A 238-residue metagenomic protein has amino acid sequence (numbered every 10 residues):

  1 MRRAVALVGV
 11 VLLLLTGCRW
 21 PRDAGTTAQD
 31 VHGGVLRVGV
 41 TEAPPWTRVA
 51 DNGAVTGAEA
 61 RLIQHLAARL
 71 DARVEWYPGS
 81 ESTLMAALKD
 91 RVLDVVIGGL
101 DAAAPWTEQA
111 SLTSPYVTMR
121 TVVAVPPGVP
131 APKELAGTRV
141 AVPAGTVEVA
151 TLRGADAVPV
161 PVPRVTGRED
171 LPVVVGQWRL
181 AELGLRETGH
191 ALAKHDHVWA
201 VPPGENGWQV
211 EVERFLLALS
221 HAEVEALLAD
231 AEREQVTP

Functional and structural regions predicted by a protein language model:
M1-V8: Bacterial N-terminal signal peptides that target proteins for export
L13-G17: C-terminal motif of bacterial Sec signal peptides marking the signal peptidase cleavage site
R19-W20, G57-R69, G128-E148, A193-P238: Extended ligand-binding regions for polar small-molecule ligands
W20, A24, R73-L135, Q177-A193: Acidic, polar ligand-binding/catalytic clefts
A24-L100, E148: Extracytoplasmic small-molecule ligand-binding "clamshell" domains of the periplasmic binding protein/Venus flytrap
L36-T41, R139-V142, V173-V174: Short, well-ordered beta-strand segments
L66, L88-K89, L135, V165-E169 (+2 more regions): Hydrophobic residues within well-ordered alpha-helices
E75-A86, G145, A157-D170: Short helix-initiation/N-cap motifs at beta->coil->alpha
